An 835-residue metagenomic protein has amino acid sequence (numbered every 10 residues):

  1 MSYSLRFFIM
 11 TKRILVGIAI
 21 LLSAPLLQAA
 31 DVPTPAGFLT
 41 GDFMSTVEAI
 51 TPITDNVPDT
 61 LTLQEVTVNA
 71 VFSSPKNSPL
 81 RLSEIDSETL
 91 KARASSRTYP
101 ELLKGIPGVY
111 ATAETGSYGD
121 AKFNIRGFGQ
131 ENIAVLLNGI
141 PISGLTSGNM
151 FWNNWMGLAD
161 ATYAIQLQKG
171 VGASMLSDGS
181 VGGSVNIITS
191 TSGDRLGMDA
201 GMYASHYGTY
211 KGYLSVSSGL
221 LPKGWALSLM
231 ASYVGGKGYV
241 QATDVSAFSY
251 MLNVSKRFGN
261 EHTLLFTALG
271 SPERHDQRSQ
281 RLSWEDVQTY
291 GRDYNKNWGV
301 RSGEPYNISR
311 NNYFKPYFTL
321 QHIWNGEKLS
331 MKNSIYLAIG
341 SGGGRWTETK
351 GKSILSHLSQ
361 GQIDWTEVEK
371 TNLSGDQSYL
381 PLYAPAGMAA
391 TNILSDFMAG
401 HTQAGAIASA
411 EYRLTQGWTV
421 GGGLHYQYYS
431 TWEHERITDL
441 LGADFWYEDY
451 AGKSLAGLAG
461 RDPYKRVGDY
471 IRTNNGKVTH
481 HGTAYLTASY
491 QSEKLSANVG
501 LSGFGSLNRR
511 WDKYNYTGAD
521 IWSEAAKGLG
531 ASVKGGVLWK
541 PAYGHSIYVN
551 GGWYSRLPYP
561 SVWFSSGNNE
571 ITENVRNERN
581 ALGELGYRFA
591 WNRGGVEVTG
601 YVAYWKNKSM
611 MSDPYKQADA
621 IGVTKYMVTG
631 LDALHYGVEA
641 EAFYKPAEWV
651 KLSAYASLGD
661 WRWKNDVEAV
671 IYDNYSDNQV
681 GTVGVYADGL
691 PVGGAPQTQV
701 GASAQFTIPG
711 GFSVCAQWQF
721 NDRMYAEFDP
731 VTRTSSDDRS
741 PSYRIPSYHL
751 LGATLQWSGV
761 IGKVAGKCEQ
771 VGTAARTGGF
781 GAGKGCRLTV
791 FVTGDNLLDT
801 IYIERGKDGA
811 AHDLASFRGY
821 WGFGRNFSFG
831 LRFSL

Functional and structural regions predicted by a protein language model:
V16-I18, L269-S271, E304, L538 (+4 more regions): Conserved C-terminal beta-signal and adjacent last beta-strands/turns of outer-membrane beta-barrel proteins
V32-A92, Q130: Short, acidic, small-residue-rich periplasmic hinge/interaction motif at the N-terminus of Gram-negative outer-membrane
P100-P141, Y163: Extracytoplasmic beta-strand/coil segments of soluble accessory domains associated with Gram-negative outer-membrane
K122, P141-K169, I188, D293: Short acidic/polar hinge/loop motifs at secondary-structure boundaries that mediate gating or recognition
M156-D199: A beta-strand signature from Gram-negative outer-membrane beta-barrel systems, especially the internal plug domain
G197-D199, A204-G235, V240-R278, Y313-G326: Transmembrane beta-barrel wall of Gram-negative outer-membrane proteins
Q280-L282, L507-Y514, A525, L538-E584 (+5 more regions): Surface-exposed extracellular loop regions of Gram-negative outer-membrane beta-barrel proteins, predominantly
Q491-K494, V602-Y604, Y626-P730: Gram-negative outer-membrane beta-barrel transporters
